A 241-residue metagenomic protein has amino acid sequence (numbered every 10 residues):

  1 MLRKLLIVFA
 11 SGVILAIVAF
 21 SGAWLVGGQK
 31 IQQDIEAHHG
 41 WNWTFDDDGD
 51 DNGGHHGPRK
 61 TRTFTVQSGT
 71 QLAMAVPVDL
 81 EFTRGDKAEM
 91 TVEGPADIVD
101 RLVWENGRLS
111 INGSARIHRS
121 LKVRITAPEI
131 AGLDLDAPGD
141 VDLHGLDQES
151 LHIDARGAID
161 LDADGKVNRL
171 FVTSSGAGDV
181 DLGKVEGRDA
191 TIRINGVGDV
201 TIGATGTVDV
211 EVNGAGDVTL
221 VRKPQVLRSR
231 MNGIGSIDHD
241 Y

Functional and structural regions predicted by a protein language model:
M1-D136, D140-R156, D160-G165, R169-S174 (+3 more regions): Intrinsically disordered, low-complexity terminal regions
